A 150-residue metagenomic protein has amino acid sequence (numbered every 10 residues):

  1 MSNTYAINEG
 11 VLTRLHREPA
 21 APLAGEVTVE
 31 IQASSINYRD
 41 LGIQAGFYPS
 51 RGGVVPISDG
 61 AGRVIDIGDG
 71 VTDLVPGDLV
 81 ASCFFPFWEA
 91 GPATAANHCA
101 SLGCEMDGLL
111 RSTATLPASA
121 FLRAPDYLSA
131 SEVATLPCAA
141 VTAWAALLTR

Functional and structural regions predicted by a protein language model:
T4-L12: Extracellular beta-rich ligand/substrate-recognition surface
T13-R14, G108: Residues that act as N-cap/strand-start positions at coil-to-secondary-structure junctions
R14, P19, A61-R63, T113-T115 (+1 more regions): Conserved hydrophobic/aromatic beta-strand scaffold that supports enzyme active sites
E18-P19, R51-S58, S101-M106, S112: Short Gly/Pro-enriched turn/cap motifs at secondary-structure boundaries
A20-S34, Q44-E89, P125-L128: Glycine-rich beta-strand-centered segment in the early N-terminal region that forms part of a ligand/cofactor-binding
S34-I36, D69, S119, V141: Alpha-helix/helix-capping structural signal
F85-R150: NAD(P)H dinucleotide-binding glycine-rich loop of Rossmann-like/cofactor-binding domains, especially the beta1-alpha1
